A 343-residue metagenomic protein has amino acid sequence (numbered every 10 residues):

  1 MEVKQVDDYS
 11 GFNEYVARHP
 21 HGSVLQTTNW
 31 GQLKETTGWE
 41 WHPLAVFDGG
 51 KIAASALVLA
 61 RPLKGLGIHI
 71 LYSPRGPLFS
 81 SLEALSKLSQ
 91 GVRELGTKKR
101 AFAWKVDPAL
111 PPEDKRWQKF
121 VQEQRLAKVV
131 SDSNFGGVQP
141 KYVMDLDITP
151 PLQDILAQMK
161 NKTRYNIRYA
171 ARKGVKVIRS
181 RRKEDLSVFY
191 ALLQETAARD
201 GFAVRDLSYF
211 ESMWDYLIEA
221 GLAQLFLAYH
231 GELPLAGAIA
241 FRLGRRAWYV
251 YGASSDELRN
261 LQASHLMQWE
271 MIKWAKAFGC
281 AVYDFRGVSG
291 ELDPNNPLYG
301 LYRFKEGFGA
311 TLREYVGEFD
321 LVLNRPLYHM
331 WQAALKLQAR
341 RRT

Functional and structural regions predicted by a protein language model:
V3-G49, A53-L66, P108-E113, R125-N260: A conserved beta-strand-loop-helix scaffold within acyl/acetyltransferase catalytic domains
Q5, Y9, H19, L33 (+4 more regions): Active-site/acyl-donor-binding loops of N-acyltransferases
G67-S80, R100-V106: Glycine-/proline-rich flexible loop or hinge segments
P77-F79, L110-P111, S289-L292: Short histidine/acidic/glycine/proline-rich micro-motifs that form metal- and phosphate-coordinating active-site loops
L82-P140: Non-catalytic accessory segments adjacent to catalytic cores
K87-T97, S212-H329: Aromatic (often tryptophan-rich) hydrophobic motifs at membrane interfaces
